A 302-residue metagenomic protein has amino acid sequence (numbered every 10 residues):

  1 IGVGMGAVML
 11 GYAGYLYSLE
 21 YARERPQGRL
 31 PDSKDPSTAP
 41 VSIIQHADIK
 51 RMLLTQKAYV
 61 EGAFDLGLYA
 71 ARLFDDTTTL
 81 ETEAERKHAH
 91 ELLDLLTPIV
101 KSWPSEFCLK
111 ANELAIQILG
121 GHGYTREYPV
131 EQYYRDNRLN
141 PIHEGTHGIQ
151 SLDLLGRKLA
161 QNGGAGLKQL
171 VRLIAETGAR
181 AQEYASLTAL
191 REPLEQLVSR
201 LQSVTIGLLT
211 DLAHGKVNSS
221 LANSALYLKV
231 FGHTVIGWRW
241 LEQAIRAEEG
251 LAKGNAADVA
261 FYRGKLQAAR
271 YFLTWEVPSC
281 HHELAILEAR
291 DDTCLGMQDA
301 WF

Functional and structural regions predicted by a protein language model:
I1-G2, L139: Glycine-rich phosphate/pyrophosphate-binding beta-alpha loops
G2-A39, Y59-E81, P104-H122, K158-Y184 (+3 more regions): Long, well-ordered alpha-helical segments
G4-A7, G11, I49-M52, Q56-Y59 (+8 more regions): Amphipathic alpha-helix face/heptad-repeat signature
L30-Q45, T78-D94, G123-L139, N218-Y227 (+2 more regions): Charge-rich, acidic-biased intrinsically disordered regions
T38-A39, D48-L54, T82-V100, Q132-P141 (+3 more regions): Short beta-alpha connecting loops at secondary-structure transitions that line or flank enzyme active sites
Y69, E91-Q169, Y271-C294, Q298: Alpha-helix capping/hinge segments and adjacent helical runs
Q161, T177-F302: C-terminal amphipathic alpha-helical interaction region
